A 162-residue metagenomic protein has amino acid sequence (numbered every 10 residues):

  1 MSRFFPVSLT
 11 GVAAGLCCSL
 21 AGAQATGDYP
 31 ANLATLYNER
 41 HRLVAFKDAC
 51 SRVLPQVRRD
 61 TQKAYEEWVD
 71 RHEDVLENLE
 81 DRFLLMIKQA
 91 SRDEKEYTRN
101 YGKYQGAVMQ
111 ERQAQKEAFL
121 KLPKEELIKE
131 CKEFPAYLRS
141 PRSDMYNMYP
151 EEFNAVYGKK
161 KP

Functional and structural regions predicted by a protein language model:
M1-T10: Bacterial N-terminal signal peptides that target proteins for export
G11-A13, A23-Q24: Intrinsically disordered, low-complexity linkers and terminal tails enriched in Pro/Gly and often acidic or mixed-charge
G15-L16, D48, K129: Secreted/extracellular small peptides and ectodomain modules produced from precursors
C18-G22: N-terminal signal peptide c-region/cleavage motif recognized by signal peptidases
Q24-K63: Immediate post-signal-peptide N-terminus of mature secreted/exported proteins
Y65-P162: Compact alpha-helical subdomains of small soluble proteins
